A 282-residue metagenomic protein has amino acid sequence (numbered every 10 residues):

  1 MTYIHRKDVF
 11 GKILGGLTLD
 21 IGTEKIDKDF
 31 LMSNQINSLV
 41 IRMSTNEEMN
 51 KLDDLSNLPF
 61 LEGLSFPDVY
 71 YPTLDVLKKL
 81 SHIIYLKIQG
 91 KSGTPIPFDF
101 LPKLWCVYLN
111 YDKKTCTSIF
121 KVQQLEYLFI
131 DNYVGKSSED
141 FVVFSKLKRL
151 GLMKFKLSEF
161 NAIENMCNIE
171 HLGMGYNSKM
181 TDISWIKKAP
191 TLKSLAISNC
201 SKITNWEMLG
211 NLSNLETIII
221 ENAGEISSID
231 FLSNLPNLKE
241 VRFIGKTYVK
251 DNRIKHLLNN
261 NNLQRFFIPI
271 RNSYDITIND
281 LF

Functional and structural regions predicted by a protein language model:
I4, V9-I26, Q35-S56, F60-T73 (+9 more regions): Concave beta-strand-loop units of leucine-rich repeat
D29-F30: Tandem-repeat architecture and repeat-register "anchor" residues
